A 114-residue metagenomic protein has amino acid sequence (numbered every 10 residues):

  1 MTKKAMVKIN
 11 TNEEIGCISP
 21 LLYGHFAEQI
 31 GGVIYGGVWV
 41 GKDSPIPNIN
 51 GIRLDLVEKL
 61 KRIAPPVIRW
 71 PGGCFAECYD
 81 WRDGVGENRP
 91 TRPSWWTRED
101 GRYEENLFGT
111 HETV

Functional and structural regions predicted by a protein language model:
M1-V114: Non-catalytic accessory regions flanking glycosidase/transglycosidase catalytic cores in CAZymes
